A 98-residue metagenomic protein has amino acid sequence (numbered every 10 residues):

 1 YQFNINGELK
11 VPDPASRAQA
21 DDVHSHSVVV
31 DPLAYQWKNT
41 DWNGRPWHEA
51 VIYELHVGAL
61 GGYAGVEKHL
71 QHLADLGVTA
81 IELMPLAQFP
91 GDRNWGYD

Functional and structural regions predicted by a protein language model:
Y1-E54, A59-G61, H72: The feature marks proteins involved in alpha-glucan
V66: Aromatic/hydrophobic pocket-lining residues that form the small-molecule binding cavity in soluble enzyme cores
H72-D98: Aromatic-lined carbohydrate-binding/catalytic grooves of carbohydrate-active enzymes
